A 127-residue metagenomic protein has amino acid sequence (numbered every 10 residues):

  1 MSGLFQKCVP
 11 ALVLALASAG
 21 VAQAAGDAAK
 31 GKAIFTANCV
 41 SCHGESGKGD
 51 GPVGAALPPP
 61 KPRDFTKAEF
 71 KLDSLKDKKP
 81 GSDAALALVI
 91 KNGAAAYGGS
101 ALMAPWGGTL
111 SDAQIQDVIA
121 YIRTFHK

Functional and structural regions predicted by a protein language model:
M1-P10: Bacterial N-terminal signal peptides that target proteins for export
P10-A19: Bacterial N-terminal signal peptides
G20-A25: Sec/Tat signal peptide C-region and signal peptidase I cleavage site
G26, K32-K61, K91-S100, T124-K127: Periplasmic/extracellular electron-transfer cofactor-ligation site, primarily the c-type cytochrome heme-c attachment
A55, D73-G81, A85-I115: Axial heme c-ligation environment in periplasmic c-type cytochrome domains
